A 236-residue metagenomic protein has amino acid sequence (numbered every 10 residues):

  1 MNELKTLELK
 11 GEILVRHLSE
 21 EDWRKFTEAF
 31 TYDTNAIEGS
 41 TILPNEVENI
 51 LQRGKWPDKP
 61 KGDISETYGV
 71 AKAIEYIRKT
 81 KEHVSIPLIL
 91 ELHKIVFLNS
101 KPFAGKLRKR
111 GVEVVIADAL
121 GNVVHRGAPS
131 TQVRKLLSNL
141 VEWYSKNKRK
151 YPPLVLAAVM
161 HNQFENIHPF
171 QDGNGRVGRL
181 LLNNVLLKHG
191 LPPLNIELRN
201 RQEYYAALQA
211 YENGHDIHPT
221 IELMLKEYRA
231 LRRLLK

Functional and structural regions predicted by a protein language model:
M1-D172, R176-K236: FIC/Doc superfamily catalytic core
